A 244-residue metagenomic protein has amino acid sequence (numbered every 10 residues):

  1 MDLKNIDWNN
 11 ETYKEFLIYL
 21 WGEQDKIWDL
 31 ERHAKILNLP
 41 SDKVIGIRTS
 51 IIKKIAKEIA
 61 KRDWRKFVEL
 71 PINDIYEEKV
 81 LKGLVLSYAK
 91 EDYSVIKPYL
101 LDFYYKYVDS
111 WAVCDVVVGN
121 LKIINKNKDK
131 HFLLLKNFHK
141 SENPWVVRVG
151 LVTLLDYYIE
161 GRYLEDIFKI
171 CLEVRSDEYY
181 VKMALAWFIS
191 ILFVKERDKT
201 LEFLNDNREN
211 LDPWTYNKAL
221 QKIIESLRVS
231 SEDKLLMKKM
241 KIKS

Functional and structural regions predicted by a protein language model:
M1-S244: Alpha-helical scaffold domains
